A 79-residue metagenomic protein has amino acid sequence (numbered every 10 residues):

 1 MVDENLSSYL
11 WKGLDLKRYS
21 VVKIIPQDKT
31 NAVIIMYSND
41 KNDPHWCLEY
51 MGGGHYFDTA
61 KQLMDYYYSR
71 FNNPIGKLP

Functional and structural regions predicted by a protein language model:
M1-E4, N73-P79: Short intrinsically disordered terminal tails
M1-Q27: Negatively charged, low-complexity tracts enriched in Asp/Glu with abundant Ser/Thr
L6-Y9, V21, N31-V33, N39 (+1 more regions): Compositionally biased regions
G13, K23, I34, K41 (+2 more regions): Prokaryotic Sec-type signal peptides and long signal-anchor helices with extended Leu/Ile/Val-rich h-regions
V21, Q27-K29, D43, D65 (+1 more regions): Intrinsically disordered and other compositionally biased segments
Q27-G53: Short aromatic-glycine-(Arg/Gly/Cys) micro-motifs in beta-strand/loop hairpins
C47, Y56-P74: A short, charged, amphipathic alpha-helix used as a generic interaction element across diverse proteins
